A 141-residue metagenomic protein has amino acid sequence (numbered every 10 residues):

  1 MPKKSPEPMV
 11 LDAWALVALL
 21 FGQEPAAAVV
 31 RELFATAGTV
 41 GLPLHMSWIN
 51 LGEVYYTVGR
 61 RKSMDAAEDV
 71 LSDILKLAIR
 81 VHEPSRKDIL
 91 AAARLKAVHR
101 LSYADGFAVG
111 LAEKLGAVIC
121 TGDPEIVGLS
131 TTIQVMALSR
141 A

Functional and structural regions predicted by a protein language model:
M1-M46, G59-D69, A141: Short, well-structured N-terminal submotif of metal-dependent ribonuclease cores
M1-P8, V109-A141: Acidic, PIN/NYN-like endoribonuclease modules and their adjacent C-terminal/linker elements
K3, R80-V118, G122: Active-site neighborhoods of divalent-metal-dependent phosphate/nucleic-acid chemistry enzymes
A15-L16, N50, D88, A108 (+1 more regions): Alpha-helix capping/helix-boundary segments
V17, G52-Y55, A93: Amphipathic alpha-helical segments within well-ordered protein domains
G22, H45, I49, V70 (+1 more regions): Acidic catalytic patch
G38, L75, E113: Anion (oxyanion) recognition and catalysis
P43, R80, Q134-M136: Conserved beta-strand segments of alpha/beta enzyme cores
